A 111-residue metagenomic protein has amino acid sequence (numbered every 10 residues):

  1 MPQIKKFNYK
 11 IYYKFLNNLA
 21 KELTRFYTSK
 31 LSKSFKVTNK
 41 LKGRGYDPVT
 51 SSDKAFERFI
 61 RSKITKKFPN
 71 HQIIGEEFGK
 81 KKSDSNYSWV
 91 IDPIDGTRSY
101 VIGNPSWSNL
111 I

Functional and structural regions predicted by a protein language model:
M1-I94: N-terminal subdomain of lithium-sensitive/metallo-dependent phosphomonoesterases centered on the IMPase/IPPase/PAP
S83-I111: DPxDG-like acidic metal-binding loop motif
